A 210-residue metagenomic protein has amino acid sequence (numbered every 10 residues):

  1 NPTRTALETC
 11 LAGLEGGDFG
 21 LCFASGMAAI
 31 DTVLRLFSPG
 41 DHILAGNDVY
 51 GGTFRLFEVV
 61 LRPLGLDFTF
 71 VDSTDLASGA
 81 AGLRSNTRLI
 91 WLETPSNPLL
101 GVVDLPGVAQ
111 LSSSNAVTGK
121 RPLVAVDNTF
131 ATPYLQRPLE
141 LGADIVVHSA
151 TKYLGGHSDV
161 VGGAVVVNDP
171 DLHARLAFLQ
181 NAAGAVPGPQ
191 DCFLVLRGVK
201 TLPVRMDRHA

Functional and structural regions predicted by a protein language model:
N1-G13: A glycine-/small-polar-enriched, mobile loop at the entrance of the PLP active site in fold-type I
F19-A210: Conserved PLP-enzyme active-site core in the AAT-like
